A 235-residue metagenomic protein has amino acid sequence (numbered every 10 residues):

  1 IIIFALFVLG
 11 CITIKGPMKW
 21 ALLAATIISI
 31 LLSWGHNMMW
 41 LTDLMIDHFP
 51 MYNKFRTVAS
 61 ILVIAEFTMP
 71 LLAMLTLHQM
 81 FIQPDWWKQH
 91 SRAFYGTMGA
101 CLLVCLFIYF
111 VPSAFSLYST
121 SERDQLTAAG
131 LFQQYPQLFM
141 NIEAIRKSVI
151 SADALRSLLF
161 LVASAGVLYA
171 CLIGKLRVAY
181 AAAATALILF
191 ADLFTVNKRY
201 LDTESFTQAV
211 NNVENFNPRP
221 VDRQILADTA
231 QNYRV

Functional and structural regions predicted by a protein language model:
I1-V235: Conserved luminal/periplasmic juxtamembrane motif of membrane-embedded glycan-processing enzymes
